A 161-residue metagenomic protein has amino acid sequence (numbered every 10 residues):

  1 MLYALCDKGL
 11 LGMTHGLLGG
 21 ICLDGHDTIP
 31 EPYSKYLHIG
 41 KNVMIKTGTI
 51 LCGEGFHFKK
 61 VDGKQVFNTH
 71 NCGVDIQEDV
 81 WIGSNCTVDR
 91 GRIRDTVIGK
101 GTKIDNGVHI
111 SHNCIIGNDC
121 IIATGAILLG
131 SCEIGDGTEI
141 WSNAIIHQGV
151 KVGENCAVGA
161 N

Functional and structural regions predicted by a protein language model:
L2-A4: Short amphipathic alpha-helical interaction segments
C6-G159: Structural signal for interior beta-strand "rungs" in well-ordered beta-sheet cores of soluble enzyme domains
